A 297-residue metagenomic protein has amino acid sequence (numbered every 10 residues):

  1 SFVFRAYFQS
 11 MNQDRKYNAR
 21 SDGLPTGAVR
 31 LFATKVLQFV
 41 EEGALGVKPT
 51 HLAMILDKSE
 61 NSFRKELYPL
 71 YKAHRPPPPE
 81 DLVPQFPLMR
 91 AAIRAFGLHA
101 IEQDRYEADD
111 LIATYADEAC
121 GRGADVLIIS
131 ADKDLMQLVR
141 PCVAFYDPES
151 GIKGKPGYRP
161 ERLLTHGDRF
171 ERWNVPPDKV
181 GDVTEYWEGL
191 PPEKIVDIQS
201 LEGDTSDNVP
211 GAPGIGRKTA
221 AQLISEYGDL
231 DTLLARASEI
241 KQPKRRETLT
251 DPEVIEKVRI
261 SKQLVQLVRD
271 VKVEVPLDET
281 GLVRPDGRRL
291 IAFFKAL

Functional and structural regions predicted by a protein language model:
S1-A53, D57-E66, L70: Non-catalytic, usually N-terminal nucleic-acid engagement modules in DNA/RNA processing proteins
S1-F2, Q9, M54, P87 (+4 more regions): Metal-dependent nucleotidyl/phosphoryl-transfer cores and adjacent nucleic-acid-binding surfaces
F2-F8, I101, I215, V283-R288: Bulky hydrophobic/aromatic packing residues
M11, K16-A19, A73-E274: Extended two-metal-dependent nuclease catalytic cores across DNA- and RNA-processing enzymes
E41-L45, E118-G121, E239, A296: Secondary-structure boundary motif
G43-G46, E253, V258, Q263-L297: Low-complexity, acidic/Ser/Thr- and charged residue-rich accessory regions of DNA metabolism proteins
